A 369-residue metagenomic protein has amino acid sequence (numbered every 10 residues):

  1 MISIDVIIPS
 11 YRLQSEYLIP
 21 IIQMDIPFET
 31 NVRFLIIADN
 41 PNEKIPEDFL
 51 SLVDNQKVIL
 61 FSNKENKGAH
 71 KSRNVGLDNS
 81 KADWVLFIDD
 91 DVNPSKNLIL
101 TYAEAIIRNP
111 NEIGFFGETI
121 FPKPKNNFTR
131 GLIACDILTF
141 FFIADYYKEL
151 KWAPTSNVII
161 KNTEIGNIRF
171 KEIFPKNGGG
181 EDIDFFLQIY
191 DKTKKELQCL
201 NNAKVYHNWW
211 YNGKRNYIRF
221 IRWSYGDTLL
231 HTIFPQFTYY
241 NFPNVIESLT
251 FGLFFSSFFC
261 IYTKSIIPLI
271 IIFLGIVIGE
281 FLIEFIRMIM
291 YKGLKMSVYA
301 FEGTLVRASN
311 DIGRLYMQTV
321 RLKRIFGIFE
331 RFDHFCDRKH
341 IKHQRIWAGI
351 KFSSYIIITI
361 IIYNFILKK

Functional and structural regions predicted by a protein language model:
R12-I26: Short, well-formed alpha-helical segments that are part of the catalytic scaffolds of diverse glycosyltransferases
N63-S80: Glycine-rich, basic loop-to-helix element that forms the pyrophosphate-binding segment of sugar-nucleotide handling
V85: Short aromatic/hydrophobic "clamp" motif used to bind/position activated sugar donors
N97-T129: Conserved donor NDP-sugar-binding/catalytic core segment of glycosyltransferases
G117-E118, L132-L150: Short, flexible, basic/aromatic active-site loop/helix in glycosyltransferases
F142-I160, N177-G178, P235-T238: A recurrent flexible, glycine/aromatic-enriched loop bordering the glycosyltransferase active site that acts as
I173-F237: Catalytic donor/gating beta->alpha subdomain of glycosyltransferases that bind UDP-sugars
L249-R321, I357-K369: Membrane-embedded multi-pass helical conduit in multi-pass membrane proteins, especially envelope-biosynthetic
